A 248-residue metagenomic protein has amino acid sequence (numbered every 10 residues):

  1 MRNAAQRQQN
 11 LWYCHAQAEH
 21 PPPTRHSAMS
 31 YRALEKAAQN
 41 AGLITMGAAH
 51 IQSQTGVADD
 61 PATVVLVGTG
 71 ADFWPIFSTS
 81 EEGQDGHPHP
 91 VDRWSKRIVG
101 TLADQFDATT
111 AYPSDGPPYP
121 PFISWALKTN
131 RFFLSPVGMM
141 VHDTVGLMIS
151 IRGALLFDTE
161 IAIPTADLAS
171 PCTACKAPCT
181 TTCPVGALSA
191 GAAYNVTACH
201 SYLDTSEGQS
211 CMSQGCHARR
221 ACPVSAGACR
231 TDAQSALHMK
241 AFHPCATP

Functional and structural regions predicted by a protein language model:
M1-R2, R25-M29: Accessible peptide chain termini
R2-Q9: Extreme N-terminal basic, low-complexity initiation segments that serve as generic localization/processing leaders
S27-P248: Non-ligating segments of multi-cofactor redox enzymes
